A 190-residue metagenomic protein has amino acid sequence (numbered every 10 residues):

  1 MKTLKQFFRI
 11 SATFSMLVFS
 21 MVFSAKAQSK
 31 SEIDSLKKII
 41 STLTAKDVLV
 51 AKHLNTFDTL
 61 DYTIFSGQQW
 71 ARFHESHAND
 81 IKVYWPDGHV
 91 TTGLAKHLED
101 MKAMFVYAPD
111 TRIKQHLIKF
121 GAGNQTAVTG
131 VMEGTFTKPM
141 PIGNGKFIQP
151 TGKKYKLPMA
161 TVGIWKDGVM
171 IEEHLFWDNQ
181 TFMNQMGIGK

Functional and structural regions predicted by a protein language model:
M1-L36: Bacterial Sec-dependent N-terminal signal peptides
S11, F57, D61, H77 (+5 more regions): Polar/charged side chains located within well-ordered beta-strands of beta-rich proteins
A27-A71, E75, N79: Short, low-complexity N-terminal intrinsically disordered segments enriched in polar/charged residues
Q28-S41, I171-K190: Low-complexity, intrinsically disordered terminal/linker segments enriched in charged and Gly/Pro repeats
W70-V131, T135-K138: A solvent-exposed, acidic/Ser-Thr-rich amphipathic alpha-helical stretch
A127, K154-N184: Short beta-strand edge/turn micro-motifs at domain boundaries
V131-K166: Exposed beta-sheet edge and beta->alpha loop/turn motif
